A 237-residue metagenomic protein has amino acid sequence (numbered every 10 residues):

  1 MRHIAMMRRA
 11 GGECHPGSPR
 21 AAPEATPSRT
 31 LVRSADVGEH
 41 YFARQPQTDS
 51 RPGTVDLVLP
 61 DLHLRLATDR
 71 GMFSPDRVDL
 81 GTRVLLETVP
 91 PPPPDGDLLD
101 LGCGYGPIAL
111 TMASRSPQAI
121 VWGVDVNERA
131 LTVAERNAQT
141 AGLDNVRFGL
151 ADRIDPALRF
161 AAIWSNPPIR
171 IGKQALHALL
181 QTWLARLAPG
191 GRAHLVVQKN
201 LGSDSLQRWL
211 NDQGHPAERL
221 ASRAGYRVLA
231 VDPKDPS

Functional and structural regions predicted by a protein language model:
R8-R9, C14-P60, G71, P75: N-terminal auxiliary segments of SAM/dcSAM-dependent transferases
E39-R51, S203-R208, D212-S237: Class I S-adenosyl-L-methionine
D69-E87: Conserved SAM-binding loop and adjacent beta-strand
G81-S165: Conserved SAM/SAH cofactor-binding pocket of Class I
D125-E128, A175, Q198: Short beta->alpha hinge that forms the Motif I/post-I loop of the SAM-binding pocket
I169-I171, Q198-S203: Short "lid" loop at the C-terminus of a central beta-strand within the Rossmann-like core of SAM-dependent
H177-P189: A short glycine-rich, Lys/Arg-flanked "PGG" loop and its adjoining helix->strand segment in the class I
G190-V197: Conserved beta-strand signature within the Rossmann-like core of class I S-adenosyl-L-methionine
